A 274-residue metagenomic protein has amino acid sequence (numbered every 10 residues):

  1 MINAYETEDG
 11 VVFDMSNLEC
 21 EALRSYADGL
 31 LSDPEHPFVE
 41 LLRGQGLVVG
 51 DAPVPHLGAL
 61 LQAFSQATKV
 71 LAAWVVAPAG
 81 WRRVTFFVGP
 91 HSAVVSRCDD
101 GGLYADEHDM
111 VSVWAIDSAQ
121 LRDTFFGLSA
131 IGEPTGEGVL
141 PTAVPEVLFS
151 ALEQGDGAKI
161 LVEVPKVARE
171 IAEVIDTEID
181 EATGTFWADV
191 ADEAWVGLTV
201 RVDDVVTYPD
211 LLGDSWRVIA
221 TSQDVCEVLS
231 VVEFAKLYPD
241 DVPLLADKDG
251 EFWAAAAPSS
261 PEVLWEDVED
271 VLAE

Functional and structural regions predicted by a protein language model:
M1-E274: Short, surface-exposed polybasic-aromatic patches that bind anionic ligands, especially phosphate groups
